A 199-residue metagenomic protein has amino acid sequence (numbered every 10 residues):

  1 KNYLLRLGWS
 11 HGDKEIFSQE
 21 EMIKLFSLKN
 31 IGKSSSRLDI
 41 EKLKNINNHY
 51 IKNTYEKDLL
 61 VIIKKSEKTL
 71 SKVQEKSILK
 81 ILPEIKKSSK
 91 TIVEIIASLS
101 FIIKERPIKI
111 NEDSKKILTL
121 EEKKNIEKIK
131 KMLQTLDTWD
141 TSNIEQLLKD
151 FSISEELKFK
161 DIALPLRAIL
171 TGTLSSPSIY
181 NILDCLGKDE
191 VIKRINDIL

Functional and structural regions predicted by a protein language model:
K1-I51, L164-L174, L186, D197-I198: Alpha-helical recognition segments enriched in aromatics with Gly/Pro capping that present substrate-recognition
Y3, S27, K42-I46, I62-S66 (+4 more regions): A general alpha-helix detector
H11-K14, S35, Q74-S77, D140 (+2 more regions): Short, surface-exposed helix-loop/turn micro-motifs enriched in polar/charged residues
K14-F17, L38, T54, D58 (+3 more regions): Alpha-helix N-cap and coil->helix boundary residues
I23-I31, L70, I110-E112, I153-E155 (+1 more regions): Short, mixed-charge aromatic SLiMs
Y55-L157: Small-residue-rich helix-loop
T141-L199: Charged substrate- and nucleic-acid-binding regions of tRNA-handling and nucleotidyl-transfer enzymes, centered on
